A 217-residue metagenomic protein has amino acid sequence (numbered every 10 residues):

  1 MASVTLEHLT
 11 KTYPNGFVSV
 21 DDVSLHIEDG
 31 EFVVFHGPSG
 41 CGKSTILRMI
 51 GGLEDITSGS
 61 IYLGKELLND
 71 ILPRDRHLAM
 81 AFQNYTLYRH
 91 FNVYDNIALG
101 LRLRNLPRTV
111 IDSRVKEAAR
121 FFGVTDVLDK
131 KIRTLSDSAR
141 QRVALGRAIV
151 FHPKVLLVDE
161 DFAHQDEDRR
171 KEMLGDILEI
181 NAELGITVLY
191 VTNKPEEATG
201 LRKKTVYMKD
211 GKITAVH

Functional and structural regions predicted by a protein language model:
H36-P38: The feature captures the beta-strand-to-loop junction immediately N-terminal to the Walker
L67, T109-V127, L178-E179: Conserved ABC ATPase "signature" region
L67-M80, L103, T109-D112: ABC ATPase NBD coupling module
K131-L135, A139: Conserved ABC ATPase signature
H152: Conserved catalytic motifs of ABC-family nucleotide-binding domains
L156-D159: Catalytic Walker B motif of ABC-type/P-loop ATPase nucleotide-binding domains
R170-L184: Helical segment within the ABC ATPase nucleotide-binding domain
